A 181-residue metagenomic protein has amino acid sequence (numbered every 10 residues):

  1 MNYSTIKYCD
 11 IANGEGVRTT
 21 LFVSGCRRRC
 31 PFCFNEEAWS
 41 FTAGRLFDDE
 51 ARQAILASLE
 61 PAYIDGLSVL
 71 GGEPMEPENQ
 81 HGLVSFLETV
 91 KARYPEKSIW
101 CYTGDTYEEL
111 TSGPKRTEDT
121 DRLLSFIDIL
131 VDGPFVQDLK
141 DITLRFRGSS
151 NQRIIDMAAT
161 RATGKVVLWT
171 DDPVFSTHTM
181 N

Functional and structural regions predicted by a protein language model:
M1-F22, P31, N35-T42, V166-V174 (+1 more regions): N-terminal [4Fe-4S]-dependent radical SAM core
N2-Y3, V17, F32-E118, R122-L123: Conserved Radical SAM active-site core
K7, T103, P134, A158: Residues at the C-termini of beta-strands that transition into short coil/loop
R28: Glycine-centered loop/turn positions within well-structured domains that cap or flank conserved ligand/cofactor-binding
E76, D138-L139: Short glycine-rich, flexible loops that bind phosphorylated cofactors or substrates
L83-K91, K140-N181: P-loop/Walker A phosphate-binding loop and immediately adjacent motor/lid segment at beta-alpha junctions
D128: Receiver (REC) domain switch/active-site residues of two-component response regulators
